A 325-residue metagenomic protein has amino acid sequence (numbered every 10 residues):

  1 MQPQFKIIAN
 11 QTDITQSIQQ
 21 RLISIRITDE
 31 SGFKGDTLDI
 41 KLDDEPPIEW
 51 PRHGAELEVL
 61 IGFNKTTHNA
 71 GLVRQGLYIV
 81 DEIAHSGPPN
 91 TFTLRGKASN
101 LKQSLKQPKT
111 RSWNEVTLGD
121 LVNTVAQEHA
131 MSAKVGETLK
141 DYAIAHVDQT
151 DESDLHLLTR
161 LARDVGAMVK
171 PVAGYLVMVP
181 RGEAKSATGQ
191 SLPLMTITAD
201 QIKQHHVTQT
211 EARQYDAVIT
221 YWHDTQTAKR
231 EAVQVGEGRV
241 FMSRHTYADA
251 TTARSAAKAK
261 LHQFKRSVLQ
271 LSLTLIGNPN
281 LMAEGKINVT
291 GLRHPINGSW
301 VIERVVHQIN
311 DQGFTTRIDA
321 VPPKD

Functional and structural regions predicted by a protein language model:
M1-F5, T159, P171-Q263, L275-Q308 (+1 more regions): Acidic, small/polar-enriched beta strand-loop surface segments
M1-L101: Assembly/oligomerization scaffold segments
Q2-Q4, Q20-L22, F33-T37, G54-E56 (+9 more regions): Extracytoplasmic
I27-L38, A253-L269: Short, basic/aromatic beta-hairpin or loop at an interaction surface
L38-I40, G96, T110-K134, Q149-V172 (+2 more regions): Amphipathic, non-transmembrane alpha-helical segments in extracytoplasmic/periplasmic proteins
A84-P88, R304-Q312: Short, conserved beta-turn/loop elements at beta-strand boundaries and strand-helix junctions
T91, A98-N100, V135-I202: Short beta-strand-centered interaction patches in the first periplasmic/extracellular domains of large envelope
G313-D325: Glycine-rich, small/acidic residue-mixed loop/short-helix segments
